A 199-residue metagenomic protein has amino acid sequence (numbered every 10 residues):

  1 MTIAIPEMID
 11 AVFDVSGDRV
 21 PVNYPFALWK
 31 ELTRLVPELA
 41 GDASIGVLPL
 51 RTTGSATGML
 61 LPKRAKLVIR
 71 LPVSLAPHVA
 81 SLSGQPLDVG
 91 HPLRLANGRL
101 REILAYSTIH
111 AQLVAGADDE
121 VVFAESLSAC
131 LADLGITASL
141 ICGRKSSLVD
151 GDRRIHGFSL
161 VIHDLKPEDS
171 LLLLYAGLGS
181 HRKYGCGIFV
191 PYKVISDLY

Functional and structural regions predicted by a protein language model:
M1-Y199: RNA-interacting cores
